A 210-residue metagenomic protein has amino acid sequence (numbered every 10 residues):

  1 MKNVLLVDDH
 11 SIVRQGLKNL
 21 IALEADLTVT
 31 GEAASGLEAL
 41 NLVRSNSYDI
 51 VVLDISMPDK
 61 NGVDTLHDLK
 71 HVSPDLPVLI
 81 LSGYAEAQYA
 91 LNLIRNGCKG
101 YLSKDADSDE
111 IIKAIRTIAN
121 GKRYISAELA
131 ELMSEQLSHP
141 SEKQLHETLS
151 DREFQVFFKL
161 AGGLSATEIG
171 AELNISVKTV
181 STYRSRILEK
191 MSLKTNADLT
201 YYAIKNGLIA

Functional and structural regions predicted by a protein language model:
S35-E38, D59-D64: Acidic catalytic/metal-coordinating carboxylates
N41, V63-D75: Short amphipathic alpha-helix used as the core "switch/output" element in two-component signaling
N46-V52: Active-site beta3 strand of CheY-like receiver
I55-M57: Receiver (REC) domain active-site loop signature in two-component systems and cognate sites in sensor histidine kinases
Q88-R95, K99-D151, Q155, L208-I209: Short, flexible helix-to-coil linker/hinge segments that flank and couple to helix-turn-helix
K143-K178: Helix-turn-helix DNA-binding segment
L188-A210: Basic, Lys/Arg-enriched C-terminal extension of HTH/homeodomain DNA-binding domains
